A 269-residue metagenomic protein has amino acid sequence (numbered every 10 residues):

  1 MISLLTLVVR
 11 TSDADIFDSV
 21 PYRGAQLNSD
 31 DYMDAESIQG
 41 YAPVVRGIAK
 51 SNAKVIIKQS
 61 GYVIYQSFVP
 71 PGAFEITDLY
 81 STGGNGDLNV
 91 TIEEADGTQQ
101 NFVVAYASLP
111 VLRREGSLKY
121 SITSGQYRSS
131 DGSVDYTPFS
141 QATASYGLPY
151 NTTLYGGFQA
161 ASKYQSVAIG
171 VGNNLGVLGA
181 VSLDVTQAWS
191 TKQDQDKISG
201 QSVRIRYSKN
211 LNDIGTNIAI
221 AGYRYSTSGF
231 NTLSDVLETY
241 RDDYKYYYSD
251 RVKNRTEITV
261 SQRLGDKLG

Functional and structural regions predicted by a protein language model:
M1-G116, G172-G176, A180-T256: Outer-membrane beta-barrel channel domains
Q39, D135-S140, K163, V252: Short secondary-structure boundary/capping elements
I48, V134-T137, S145-G147, Q159-K163 (+1 more regions): Low-complexity, polar/charged sequence tracts that form flexible coils or short amphipathic helices and often embed
G72-F74, A161-Y164: Short acidic loop-to-helix transition motifs that present clustered carboxylates
P110-D135: An acidic-aromatic substrate-binding cleft motif
Y120-R128, A142, L148-S162, I169 (+3 more regions): Transmembrane beta-strand segments that form the barrel wall of outer-membrane beta-barrel proteins
P138-A144, V171, T256-V260: Structured alpha-helical segments in the cores of large, soluble enzyme domains
S145-G147, N151, G172-G176, S208-N212 (+1 more regions): Structural signature of outer-membrane beta-barrel channels/translocons
